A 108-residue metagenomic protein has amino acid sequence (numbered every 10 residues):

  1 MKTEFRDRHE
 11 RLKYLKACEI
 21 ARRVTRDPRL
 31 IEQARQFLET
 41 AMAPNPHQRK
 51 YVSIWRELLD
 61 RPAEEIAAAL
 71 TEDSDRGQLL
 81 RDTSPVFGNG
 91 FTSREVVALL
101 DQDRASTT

Functional and structural regions predicted by a protein language model:
K2-L58: The feature represents the first ordered module of a protein
E64: Catalytic-site microenvironment of enzymes that process N-acetyl-hexosamine-containing cell-wall polysaccharides
E72-T108: Amphipathic alpha-helical binding modules
